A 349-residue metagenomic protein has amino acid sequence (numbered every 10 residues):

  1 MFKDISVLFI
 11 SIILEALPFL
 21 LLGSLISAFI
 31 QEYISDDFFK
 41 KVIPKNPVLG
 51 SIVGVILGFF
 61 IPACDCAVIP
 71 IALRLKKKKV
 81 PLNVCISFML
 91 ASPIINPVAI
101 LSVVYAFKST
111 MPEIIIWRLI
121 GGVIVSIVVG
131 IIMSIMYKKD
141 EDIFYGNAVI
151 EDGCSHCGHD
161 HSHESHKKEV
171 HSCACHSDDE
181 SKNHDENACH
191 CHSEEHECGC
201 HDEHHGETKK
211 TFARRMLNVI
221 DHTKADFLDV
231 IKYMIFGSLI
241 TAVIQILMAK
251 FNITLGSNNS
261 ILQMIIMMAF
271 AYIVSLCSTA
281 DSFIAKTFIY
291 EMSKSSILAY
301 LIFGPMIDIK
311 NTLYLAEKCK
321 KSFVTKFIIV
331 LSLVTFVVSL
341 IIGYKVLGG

Functional and structural regions predicted by a protein language model:
M1-P70, M216-V274, I284, G348-G349: Membrane-embedded alpha-helical segments and adjacent helix-loop junctions characteristic of multi-pass solute
P18, L22, I26, V53 (+13 more regions): Hydrophobic faces of alpha-helical transmembrane segments in multi-pass integral membrane proteins
P18, L22, S35, D65 (+6 more regions): Alpha-helical transmembrane segments and their lipid-water interface positions in multi-pass membrane proteins
I26, I30, V98, V128-M136 (+4 more regions): Alpha-helical membrane-inserting segments
P44-K45, G50, P112-E194, C198-H201 (+1 more regions): Juxtamembrane and boundary regions of transmembrane helices in multi-pass small-molecule transporters and channels
F60-P97, L101-W117, Q245-F323: Membrane-interfacial helix-loop connectors
C198-L228: Intrinsic low-complexity, intrinsically disordered segments
